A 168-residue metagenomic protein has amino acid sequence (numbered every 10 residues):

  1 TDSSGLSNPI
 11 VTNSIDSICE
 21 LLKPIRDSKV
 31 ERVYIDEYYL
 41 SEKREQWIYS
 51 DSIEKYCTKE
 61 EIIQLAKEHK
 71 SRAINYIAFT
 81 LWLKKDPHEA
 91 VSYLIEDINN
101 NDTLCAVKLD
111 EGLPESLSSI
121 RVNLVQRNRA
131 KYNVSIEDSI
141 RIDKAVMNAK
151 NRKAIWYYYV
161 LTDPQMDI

Functional and structural regions predicted by a protein language model:
D2-I168: Extended repeat-based scaffolds of very large eukaryotic assembly and lipid-transport proteins
